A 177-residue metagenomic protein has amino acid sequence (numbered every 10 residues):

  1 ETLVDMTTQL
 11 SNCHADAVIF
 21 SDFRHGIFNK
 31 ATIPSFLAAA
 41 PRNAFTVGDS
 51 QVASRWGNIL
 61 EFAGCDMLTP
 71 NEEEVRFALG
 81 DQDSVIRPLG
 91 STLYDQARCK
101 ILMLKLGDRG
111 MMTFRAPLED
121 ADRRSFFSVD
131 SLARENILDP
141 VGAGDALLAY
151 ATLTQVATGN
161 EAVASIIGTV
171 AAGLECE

Functional and structural regions predicted by a protein language model:
D5-Q9, C13-A17, S21, A31-G64 (+1 more regions): Conserved phosphate-binding/catalytic region of the ribokinase-like
D22-G26: Conserved short loop/turn motifs at secondary-structure junctions
